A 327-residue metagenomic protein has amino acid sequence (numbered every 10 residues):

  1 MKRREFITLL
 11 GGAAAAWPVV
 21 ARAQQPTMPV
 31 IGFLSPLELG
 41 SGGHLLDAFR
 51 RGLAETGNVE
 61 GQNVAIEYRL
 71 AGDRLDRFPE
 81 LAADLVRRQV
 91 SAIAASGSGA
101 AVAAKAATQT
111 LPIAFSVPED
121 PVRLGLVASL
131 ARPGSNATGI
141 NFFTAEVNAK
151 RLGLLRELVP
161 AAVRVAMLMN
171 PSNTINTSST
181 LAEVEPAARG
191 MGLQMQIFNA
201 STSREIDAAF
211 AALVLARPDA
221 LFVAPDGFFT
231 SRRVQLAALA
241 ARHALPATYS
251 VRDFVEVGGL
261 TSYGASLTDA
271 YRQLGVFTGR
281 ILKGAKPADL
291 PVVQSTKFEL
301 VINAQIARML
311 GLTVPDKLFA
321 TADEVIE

Functional and structural regions predicted by a protein language model:
M1-E327: Short hydrophobic alpha-helices and adjacent helix-cap/hinge residues
